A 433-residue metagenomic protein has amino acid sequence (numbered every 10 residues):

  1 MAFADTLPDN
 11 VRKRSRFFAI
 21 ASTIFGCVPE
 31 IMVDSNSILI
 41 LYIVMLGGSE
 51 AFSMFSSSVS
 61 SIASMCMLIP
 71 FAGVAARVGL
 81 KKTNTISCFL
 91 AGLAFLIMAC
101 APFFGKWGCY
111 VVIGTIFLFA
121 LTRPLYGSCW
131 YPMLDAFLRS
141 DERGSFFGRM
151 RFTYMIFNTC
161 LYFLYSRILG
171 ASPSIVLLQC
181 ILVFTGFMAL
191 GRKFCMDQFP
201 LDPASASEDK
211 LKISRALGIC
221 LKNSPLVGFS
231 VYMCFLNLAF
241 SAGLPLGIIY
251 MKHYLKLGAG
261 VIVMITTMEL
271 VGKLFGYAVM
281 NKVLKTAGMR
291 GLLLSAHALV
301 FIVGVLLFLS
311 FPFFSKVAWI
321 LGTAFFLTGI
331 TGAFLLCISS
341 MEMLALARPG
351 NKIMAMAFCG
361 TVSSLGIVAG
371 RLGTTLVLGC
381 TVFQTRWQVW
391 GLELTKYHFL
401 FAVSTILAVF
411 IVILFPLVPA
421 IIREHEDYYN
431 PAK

Functional and structural regions predicted by a protein language model:
A2-C66, P225-E269, T375: Helix-loop boundary and gating motifs at the non-cytosolic
A2-R16, L201-Y232, Y254, H425-K433: Juxtamembrane intracellular "pre-TM" segments in multi-pass secondary transporters
F3, A72, I97-A99, M188-P200 (+2 more regions): Multi-pass alpha-helical transporter architecture, strongest for 12-TM Major Facilitator/SLC carriers used
I40-M45, A72-R77, A99-F104, N158-L182 (+1 more regions): Transmembrane alpha-helix termini and helix-breaking/packing motifs in multi-pass membrane transporters
C66-K82, L169, F275-M289, L378: Helix-to-loop junctions at the C-terminal end of transmembrane segments in multipass secondary transporters
A76-L90, I175-V176, K285-L299: Cytoplasmic membrane-interface "Motif A"-like loop-to-helix N-cap segments of 12-TM Major Facilitator Superfamily
F89-W107, R167, A298-K316: C-terminal ends and interior cores of transmembrane alpha-helices in multi-pass membrane transporters/permeases
G291-L336: C-terminal transmembrane helical hairpin of 12-TM major facilitator-type secondary transporters
